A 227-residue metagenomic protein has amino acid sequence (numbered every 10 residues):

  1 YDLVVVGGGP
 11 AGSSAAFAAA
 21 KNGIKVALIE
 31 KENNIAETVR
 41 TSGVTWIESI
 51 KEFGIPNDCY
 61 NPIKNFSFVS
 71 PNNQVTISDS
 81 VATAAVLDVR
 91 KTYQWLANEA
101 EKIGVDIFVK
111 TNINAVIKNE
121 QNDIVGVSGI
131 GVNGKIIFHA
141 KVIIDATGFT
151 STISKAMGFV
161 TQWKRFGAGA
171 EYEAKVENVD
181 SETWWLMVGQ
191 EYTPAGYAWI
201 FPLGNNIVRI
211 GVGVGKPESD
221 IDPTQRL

Functional and structural regions predicted by a protein language model:
Y1-D2, K110: Phosphate-coordination loops involved in phosphoryl transfer and adenosine-cofactor binding
D2-L3, V142: Structural motif
V4, G8, F17-R40: Glycine-rich FAD pyrophosphate-binding loop
G12-S13: N-terminal Rossmann-fold NAD(P) dinucleotide-binding loop
N22, E99-L227: Predominantly flavin-linked oxidoreductase catalytic cores and closely associated redox partners
E30-N33, V81, V212-K216: Short, histidine-centered active-site or binding-site loop motifs used for metal coordination, general acid-base
T38, S42, W46, A85 (+4 more regions): Generic structural signal for well-ordered, non-membrane alpha-helical segments in soluble metabolic enzymes
T45-A97, K110: A conserved beta-strand/loop capping segment in the N-terminal third of enzymes that catalyze redox or closely related
